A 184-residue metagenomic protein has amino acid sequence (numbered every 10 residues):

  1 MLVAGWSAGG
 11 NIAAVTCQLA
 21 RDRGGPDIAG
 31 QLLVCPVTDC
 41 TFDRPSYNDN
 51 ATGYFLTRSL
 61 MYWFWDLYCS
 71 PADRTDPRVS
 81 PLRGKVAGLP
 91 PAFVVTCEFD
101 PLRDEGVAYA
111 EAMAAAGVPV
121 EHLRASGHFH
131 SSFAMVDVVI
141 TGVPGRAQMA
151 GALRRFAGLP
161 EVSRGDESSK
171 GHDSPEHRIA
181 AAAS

Functional and structural regions predicted by a protein language model:
M1-S184: Alpha/beta-hydrolase superfamily serine-hydrolase fold, recognizing
